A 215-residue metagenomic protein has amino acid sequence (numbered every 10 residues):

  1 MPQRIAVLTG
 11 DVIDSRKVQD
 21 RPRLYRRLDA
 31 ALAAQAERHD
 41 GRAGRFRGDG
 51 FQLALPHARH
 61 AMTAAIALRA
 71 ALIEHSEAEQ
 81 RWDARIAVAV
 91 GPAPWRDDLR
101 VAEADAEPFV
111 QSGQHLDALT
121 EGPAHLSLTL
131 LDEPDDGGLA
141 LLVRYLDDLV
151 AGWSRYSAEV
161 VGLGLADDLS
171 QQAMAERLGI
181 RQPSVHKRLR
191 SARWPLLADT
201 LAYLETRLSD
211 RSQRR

Functional and structural regions predicted by a protein language model:
M1-R215: Regulatory and interdomain segments flanking nucleotide-handling catalytic cores in signaling/defense enzymes
